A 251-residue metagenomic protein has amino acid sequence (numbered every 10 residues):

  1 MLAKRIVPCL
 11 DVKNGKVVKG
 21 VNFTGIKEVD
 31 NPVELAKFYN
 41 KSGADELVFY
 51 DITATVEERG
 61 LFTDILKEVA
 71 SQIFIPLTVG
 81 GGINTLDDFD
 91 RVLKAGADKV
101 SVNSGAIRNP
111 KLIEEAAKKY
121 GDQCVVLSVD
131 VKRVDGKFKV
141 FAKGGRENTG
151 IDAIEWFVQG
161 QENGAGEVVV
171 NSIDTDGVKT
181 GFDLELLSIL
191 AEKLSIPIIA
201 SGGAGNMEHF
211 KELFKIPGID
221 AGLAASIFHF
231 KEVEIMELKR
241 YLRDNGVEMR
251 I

Functional and structural regions predicted by a protein language model:
R5-C9, E46, F74-T78, K99-S101 (+5 more regions): Structural preference for beta-strand elements that scaffold enzyme active sites
D11, Y39, L47, V79 (+6 more regions): Conserved, mostly hydrophobic/aromatic
V12-N14, V18-K19, A97-V170, D174-T175: Conserved anion-binding
E46-D64, S104, V169-T180: Glycine-rich, proline-tolerant flexible connector loops at the mouths of alpha/beta enzymes
T53, F62-Y120: Glycine/small-residue-rich loop that forms an oxyanion/phosphate-binding "nest" at active or ligand-binding sites
G60-K67, P110, G150-I154, T180-S188: Charged helix-capping and loop-helix junction motifs
I73, L77-G96, E185-G222: Catalytic cores of alpha/beta
R91-L112, S172-D174, G203-H209, I216-M236: Glycine-rich phosphate-binding active-site loops on the catalytic face of alpha/beta enzymes
